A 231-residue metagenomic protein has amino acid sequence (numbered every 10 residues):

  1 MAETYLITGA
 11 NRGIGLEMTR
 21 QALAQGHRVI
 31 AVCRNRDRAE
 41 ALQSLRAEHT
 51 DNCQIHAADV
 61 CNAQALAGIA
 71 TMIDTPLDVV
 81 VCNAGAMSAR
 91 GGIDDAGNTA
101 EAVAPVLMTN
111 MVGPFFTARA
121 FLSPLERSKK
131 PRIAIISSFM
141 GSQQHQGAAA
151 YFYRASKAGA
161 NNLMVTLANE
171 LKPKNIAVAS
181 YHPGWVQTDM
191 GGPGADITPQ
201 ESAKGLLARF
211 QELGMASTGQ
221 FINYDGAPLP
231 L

Functional and structural regions predicted by a protein language model:
T8, L77-G85, N110, I135 (+1 more regions): Rossmann-fold scaffold of SDR-type NAD(P)-dependent oxidoreductases
N11, G15-R20: N-terminal Rossmann NAD(P)H-binding glycine-rich loop of SDR-like oxidoreductase domains
L23-E40: Conserved glycine-rich Rossmann-like NAD(P)H-binding loop of the short-chain dehydrogenase/reductase
R46-Q64: Rossmann-fold cofactor-recognition segment
C61-P76: Conserved Rossmann-fold cofactor-binding substructure of NAD(P)-dependent oxidoreductases
A65, G113-A120: Conserved mid-core alpha-helix of short-chain dehydrogenase/reductase
A86-L107, V112-F116, E126-K172: Catalytic loop of short-chain dehydrogenase/reductase
P173, S180-P183, G192-L231: C-terminal helical subdomain
